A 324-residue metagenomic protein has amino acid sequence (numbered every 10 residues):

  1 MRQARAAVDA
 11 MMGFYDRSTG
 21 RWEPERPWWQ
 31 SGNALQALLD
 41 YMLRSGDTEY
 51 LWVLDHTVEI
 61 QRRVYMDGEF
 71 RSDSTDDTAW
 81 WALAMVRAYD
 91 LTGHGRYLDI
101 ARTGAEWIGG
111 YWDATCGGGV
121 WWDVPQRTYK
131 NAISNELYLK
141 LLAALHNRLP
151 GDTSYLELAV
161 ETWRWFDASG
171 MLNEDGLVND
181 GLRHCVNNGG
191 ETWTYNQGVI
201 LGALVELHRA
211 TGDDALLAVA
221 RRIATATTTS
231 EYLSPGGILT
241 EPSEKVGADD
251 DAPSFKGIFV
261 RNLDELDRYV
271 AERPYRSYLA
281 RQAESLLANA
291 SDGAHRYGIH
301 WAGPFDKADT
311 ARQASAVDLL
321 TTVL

Functional and structural regions predicted by a protein language model:
M1-A37, Y41-W80, A88-T92, Y97 (+4 more regions): CBM-like carbohydrate-recognition segments
A10, H56, I60, T103-W107 (+6 more regions): The canonical alpha-helical register within tetratricopeptide repeats
W52-A144, E157-V160: Extended ligand-binding groove/face enriched in aromatic
R63-D67, G110-T115, A168-N173, T229-S234: Secretory-pathway/luminal and periplasmic proteins that interact with or process carbohydrate-rich
T92-G95, L145-S154, L207-D214: Inter-helical turn/loop segments and adjacent helix faces that build the functional surface of alpha-helical bundle
N135, L142-H146, S154-L207: Active-site cradle of extracellular carbohydrate-active enzymes
N196-T211, A215-Y232: Oxyanion-binding "anion nests"
